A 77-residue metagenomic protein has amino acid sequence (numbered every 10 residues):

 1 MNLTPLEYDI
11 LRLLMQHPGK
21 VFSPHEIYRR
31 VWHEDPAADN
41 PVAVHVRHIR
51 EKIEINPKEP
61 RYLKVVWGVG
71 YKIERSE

Functional and structural regions predicted by a protein language model:
M1-P5, D9-Y62, V66-V69: Positively charged, aromatic-enriched patches within helix-turn-helix-type DNA-binding elements, predominantly
K72-E77: C-terminal edge and immediately downstream basic/flexible tail or linker adjoining helix-turn-helix-like DNA-binding
